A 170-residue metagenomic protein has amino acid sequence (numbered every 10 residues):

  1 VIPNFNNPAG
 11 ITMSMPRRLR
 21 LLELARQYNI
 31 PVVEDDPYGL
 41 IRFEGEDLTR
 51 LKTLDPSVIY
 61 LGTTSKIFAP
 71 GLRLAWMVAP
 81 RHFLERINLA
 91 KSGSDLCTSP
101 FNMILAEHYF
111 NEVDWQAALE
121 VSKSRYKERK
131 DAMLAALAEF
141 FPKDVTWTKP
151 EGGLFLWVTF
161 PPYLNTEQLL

Functional and structural regions predicted by a protein language model:
V1-L170: PLP-dependent class I/II
